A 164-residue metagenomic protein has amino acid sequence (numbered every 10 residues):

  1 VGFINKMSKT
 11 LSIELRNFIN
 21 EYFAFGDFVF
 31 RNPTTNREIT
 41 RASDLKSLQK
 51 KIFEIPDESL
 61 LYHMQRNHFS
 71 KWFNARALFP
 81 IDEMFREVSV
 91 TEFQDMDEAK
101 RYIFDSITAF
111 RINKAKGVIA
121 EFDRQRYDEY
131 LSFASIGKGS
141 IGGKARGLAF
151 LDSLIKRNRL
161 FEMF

Functional and structural regions predicted by a protein language model:
G2-N20: Output/docking surface of receiver
F3, F28, F69-W72: Aromatic side chains
T10, T34-T35, T40, T91 (+1 more regions): Residue-identity detector for threonine
T10, T35-R37, I52, R76-F79: Residue-level detector of solvent-exposed, low-hydrophobicity positions
E14-R16, F23-K50: CheY-like receiver
E21-A24, K100-R101: Short alpha-helix boundary/capping motifs
P56-F164: N-terminal beta-alpha lobe that positions the nucleotide/phosphoryl donor in ATP/NTP-coupled carboxylate activation
